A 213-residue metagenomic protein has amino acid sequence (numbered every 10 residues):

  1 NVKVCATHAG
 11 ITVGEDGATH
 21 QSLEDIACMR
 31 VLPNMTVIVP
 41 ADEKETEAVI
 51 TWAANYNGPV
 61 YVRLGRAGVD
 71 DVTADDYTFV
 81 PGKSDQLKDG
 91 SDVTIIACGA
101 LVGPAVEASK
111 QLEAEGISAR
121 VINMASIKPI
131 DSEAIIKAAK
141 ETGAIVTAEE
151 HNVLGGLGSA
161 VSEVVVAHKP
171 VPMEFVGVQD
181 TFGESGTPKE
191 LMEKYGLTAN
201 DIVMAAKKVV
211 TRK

Functional and structural regions predicted by a protein language model:
N1-D89, V93-T94, A119, V164 (+1 more regions): Conserved thiamine diphosphate
V13-G14, R66-K213: Thiamine diphosphate
